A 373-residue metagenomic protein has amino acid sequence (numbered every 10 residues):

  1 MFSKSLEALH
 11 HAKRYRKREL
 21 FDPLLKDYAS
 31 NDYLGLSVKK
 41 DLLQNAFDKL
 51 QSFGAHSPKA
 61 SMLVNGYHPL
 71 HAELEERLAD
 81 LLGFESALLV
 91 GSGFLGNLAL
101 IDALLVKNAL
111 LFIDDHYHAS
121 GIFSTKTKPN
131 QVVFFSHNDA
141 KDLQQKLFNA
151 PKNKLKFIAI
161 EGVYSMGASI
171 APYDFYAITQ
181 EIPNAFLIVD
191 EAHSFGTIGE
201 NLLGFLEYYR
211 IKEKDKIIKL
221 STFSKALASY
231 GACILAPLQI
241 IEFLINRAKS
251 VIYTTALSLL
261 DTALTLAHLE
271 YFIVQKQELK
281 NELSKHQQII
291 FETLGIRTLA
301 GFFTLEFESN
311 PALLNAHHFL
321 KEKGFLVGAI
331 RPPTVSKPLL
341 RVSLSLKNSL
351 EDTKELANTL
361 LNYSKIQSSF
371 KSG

Functional and structural regions predicted by a protein language model:
M1-K59, K154, A185: N-terminal "arm"/small-domain region of PLP-dependent enzymes with the aminotransferase-like
L36, N281-G324, T334, L346: Conserved PLP-binding catalytic core of the aspartate aminotransferase-like
V38-K40, Q44, D48, S52 (+3 more regions): PLP-dependent enzyme catalytic core of the Aspartate aminotransferase-like
Q44, D48-S92: Conserved N-terminal alpha-helix of the aminotransferase class I/II PLP-enzyme fold
L100-A119, A140-K141: Conserved PLP-anchoring active-site segment centered on the Schiff-base-forming lysine
V133, H137-V189: Active-site phosphate-binding strand-loop segment of PLP-dependent enzymes
N201, E207-F243: Active-site PLP attachment segment
A256-Q275, E282, F291: Structural motif of enzymes handling amino- and sulfur-group chemistry
